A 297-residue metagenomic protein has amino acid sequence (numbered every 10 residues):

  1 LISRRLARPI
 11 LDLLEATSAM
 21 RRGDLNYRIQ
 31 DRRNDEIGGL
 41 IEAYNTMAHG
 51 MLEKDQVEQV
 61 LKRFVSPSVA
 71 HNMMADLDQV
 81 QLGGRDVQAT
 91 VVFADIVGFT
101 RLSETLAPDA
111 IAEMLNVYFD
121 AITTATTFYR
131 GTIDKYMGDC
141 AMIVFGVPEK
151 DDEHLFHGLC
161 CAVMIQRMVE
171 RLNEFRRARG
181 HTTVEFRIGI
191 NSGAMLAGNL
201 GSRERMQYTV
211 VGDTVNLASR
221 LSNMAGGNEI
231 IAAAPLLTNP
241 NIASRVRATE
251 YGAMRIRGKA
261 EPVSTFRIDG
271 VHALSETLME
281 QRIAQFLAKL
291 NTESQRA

Functional and structural regions predicted by a protein language model:
R5-M20, D24-M47, K54, Q59 (+1 more regions): HAMP signal relay modules and closely related sensory coiled-coil linkers that couple transmembrane inputs to cytosolic
S18-R21, A48, L52, V65 (+3 more regions): A structural signal for long alpha-helical coiled-coils and helix-turn connectors that form the cytosolic signaling
L52-D86: Membrane-proximal coiled-coil signaling linkers
V80-C160: Catalytic NTP-binding/metal-coordinating core of nucleotidyl cyclase/transferase enzymes
A125-H157, R171-D213, P240, V263: Catalytic core of nucleotidyl cyclases, primarily class III adenylyl/guanylyl cyclases
M195, M224-A297: Cytosolic regulatory/linker segments at or just downstream of nucleotide-handling modules in signal-transduction
